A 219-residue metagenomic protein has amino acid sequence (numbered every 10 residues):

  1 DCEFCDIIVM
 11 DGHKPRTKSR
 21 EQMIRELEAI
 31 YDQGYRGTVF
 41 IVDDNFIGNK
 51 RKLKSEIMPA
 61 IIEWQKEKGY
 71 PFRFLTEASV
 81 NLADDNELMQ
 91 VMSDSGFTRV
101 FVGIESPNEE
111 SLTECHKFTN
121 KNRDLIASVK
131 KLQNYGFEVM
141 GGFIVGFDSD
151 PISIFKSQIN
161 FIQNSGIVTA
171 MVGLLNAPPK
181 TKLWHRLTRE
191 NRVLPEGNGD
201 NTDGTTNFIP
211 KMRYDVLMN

Functional and structural regions predicted by a protein language model:
D1-M140, F147, P151-S153, N160: Radical SAM [4Fe-4S] cluster-binding motif and immediate context
S153-V172, N176-N219: C-terminal accessory regions of radical SAM enzymes
